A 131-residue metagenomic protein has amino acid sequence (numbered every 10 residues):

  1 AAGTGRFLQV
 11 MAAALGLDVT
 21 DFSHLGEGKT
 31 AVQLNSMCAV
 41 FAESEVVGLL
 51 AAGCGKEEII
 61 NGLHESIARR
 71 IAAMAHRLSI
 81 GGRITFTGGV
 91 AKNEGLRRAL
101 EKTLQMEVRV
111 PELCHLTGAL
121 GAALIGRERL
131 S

Functional and structural regions predicted by a protein language model:
A1-A31, C38: Glycine-rich phosphate-binding loop plus the immediately following alpha-helix
A1-G3, G62-H64, V90, R109-A119: Active-site nucleophile and cofactor-binding loops and adjacent substrate-binding regions of central metabolic enzymes
G5-A13, P111-S131: Glycine-rich phosphate-binding/hydrolytic loop that grips phosphoryl groups
R6-Q9, N61, E65, R69-A73 (+2 more regions): Short, contiguous clusters of charged residues that form electrostatic/catalytic patches at enzyme active sites, used
A14-T20, C54, H76-S79, G126-S131: Short helix-capping/linker segments at secondary-structure and domain boundaries
F22-I59: A mobile "lid/hinge" subdomain adjacent to the ATP/sugar-phosphate binding pocket shared across diverse ATP-dependent
S44-A75, H115: Adenine-nucleotide phosphate-binding core of ATP-dependent small-molecule kinases
A75-T103, C114-G118: Glycine-rich phosphate-binding loops at beta-strand->alpha-helix junctions
